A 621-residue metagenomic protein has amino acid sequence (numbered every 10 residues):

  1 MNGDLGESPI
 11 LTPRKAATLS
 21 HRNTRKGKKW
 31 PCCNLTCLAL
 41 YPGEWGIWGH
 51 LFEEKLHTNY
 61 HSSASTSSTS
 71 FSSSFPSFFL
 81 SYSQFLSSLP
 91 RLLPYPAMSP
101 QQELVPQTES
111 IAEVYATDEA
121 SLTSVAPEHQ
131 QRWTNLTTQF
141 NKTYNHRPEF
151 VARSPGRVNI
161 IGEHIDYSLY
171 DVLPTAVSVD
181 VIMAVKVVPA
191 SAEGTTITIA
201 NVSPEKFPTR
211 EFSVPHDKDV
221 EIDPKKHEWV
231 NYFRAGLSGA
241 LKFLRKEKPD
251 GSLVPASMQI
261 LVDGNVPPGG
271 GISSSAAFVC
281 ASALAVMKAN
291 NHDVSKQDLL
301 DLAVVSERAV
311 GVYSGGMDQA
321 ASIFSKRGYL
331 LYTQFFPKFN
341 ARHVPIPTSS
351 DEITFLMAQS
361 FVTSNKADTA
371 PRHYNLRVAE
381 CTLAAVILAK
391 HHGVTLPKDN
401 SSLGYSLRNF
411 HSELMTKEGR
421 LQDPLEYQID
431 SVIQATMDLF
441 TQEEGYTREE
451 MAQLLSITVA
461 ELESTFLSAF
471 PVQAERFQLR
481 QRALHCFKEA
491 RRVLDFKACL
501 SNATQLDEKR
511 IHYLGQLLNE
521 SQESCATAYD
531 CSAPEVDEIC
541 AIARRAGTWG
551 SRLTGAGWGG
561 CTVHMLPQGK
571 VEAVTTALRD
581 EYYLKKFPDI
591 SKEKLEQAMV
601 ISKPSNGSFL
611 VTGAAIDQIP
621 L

Functional and structural regions predicted by a protein language model:
N2, P94-R157, I161, L169 (+4 more regions): C-terminal nucleotide
I10-T18, R22, N34, A39 (+2 more regions): Low-complexity proline/serine/threonine-rich segments in eukaryotic and viral proteins
A176-V179, I272-H292, V563-L566: DPxDG-like acidic metal-binding loop motif
T198-A200, D250-G264, V294-S306, Y513-L517 (+1 more regions): Beta-strand segments within the central parallel beta-sheet cores of soluble alpha/beta enzyme folds
D217, L237-S238, K242-V266: Glycine- and acidic-rich phosphate- and metal-coordinating loops
F243-A256, V286-L302, Q568-D589: Phosphate-handling active-site elements
D293-N340, H485, S551-T554, I601-K603: Alpha/beta catalytic cores of group-transfer enzymes, especially the acyltransferase/condensing modules of polyketide
